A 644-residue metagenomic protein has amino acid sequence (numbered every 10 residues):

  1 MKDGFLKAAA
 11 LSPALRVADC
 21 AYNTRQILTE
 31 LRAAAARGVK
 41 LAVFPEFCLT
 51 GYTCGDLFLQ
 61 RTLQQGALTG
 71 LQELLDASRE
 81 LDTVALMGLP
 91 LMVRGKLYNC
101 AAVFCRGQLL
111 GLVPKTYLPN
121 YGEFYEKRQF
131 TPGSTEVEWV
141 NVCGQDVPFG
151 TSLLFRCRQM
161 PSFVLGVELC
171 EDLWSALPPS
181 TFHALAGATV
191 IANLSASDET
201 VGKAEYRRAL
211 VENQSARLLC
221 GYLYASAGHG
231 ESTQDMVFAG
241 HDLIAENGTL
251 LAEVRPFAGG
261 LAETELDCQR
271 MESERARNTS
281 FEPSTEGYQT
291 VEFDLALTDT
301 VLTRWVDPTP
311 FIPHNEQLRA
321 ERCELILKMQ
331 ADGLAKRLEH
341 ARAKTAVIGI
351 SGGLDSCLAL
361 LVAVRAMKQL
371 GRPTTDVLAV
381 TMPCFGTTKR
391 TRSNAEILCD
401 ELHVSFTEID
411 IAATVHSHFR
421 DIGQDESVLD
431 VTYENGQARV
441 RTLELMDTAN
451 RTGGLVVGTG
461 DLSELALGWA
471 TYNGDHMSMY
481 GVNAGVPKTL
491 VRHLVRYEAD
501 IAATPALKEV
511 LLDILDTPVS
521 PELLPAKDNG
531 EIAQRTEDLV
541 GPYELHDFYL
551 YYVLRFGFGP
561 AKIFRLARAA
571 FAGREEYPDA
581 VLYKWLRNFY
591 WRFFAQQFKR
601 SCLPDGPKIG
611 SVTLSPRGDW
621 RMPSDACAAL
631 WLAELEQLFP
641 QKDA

Functional and structural regions predicted by a protein language model:
M1-V347, R365-T374, E401, F406: Enzyme catalytic cores with a strong preference for nitrogen-chemistry domains
P161-F163, C220, S232, E246 (+3 more regions): ATP/NTP-dependent adenylation/nucleotidyl-transfer catalytic domains that generate, transfer, or process NMP-activated
